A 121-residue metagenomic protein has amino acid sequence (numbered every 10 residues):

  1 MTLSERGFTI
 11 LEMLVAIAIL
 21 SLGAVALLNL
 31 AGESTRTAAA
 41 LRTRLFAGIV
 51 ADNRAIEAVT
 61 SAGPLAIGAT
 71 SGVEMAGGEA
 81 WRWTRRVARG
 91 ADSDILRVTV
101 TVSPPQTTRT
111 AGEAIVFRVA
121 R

Functional and structural regions predicted by a protein language model:
M1-F8: N-terminal leader/signal peptides at the extreme start of proteins
F8, L14-A18, G32-R121: Flexible, low-complexity segments enriched in proline/glycine/serine and punctuated by aromatic residues
L22-A31: Short, strongly hydrophobic transmembrane alpha-helices
